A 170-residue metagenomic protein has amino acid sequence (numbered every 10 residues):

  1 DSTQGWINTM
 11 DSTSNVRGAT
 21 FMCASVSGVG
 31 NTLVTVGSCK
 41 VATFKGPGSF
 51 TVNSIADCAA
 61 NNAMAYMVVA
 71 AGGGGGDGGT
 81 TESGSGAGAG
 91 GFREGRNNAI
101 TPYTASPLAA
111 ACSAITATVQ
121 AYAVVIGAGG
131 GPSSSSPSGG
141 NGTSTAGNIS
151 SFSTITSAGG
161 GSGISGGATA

Functional and structural regions predicted by a protein language model:
D1-A170: Glycine-biased low-complexity/repetitive sequence motifs
